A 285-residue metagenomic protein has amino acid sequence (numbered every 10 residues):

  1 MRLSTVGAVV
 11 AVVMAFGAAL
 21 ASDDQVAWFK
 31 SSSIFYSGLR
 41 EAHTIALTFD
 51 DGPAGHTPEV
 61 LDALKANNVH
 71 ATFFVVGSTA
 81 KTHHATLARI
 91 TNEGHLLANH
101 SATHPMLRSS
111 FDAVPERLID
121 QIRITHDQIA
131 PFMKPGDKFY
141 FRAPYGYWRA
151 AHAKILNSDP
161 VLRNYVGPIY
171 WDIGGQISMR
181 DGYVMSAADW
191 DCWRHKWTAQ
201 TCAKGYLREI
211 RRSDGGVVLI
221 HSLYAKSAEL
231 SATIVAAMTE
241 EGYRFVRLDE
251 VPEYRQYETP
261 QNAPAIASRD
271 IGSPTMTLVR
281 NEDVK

Functional and structural regions predicted by a protein language model:
M1-G7: Bacterial N-terminal signal peptides that target proteins for export
G7-A15: Bacterial N-terminal signal peptides
F16-L20: Sec/Tat signal peptide C-region and signal peptidase I cleavage site
S22-K138, A237, E253: Active-site beta->alpha N-cap acidic-glycine motif
A27-L39, N67, A80-K81, A225-K285: C-terminal domain-boundary segment and adjacent tail
E59, K81-T82, H104-T239, R244 (+1 more regions): Catalytic domains of cell-wall/extracellular-matrix polysaccharide-remodeling enzymes, centered on de-N-acetylation
A71, L97, G167-P168, F245: Hydrophobic beta-strand scaffold residues
L87-I90, A113-P115, V184-M185, T259-A265: Short low-complexity, flexible loop/linker segments enriched in glycine and/or proline with clustered acidic
